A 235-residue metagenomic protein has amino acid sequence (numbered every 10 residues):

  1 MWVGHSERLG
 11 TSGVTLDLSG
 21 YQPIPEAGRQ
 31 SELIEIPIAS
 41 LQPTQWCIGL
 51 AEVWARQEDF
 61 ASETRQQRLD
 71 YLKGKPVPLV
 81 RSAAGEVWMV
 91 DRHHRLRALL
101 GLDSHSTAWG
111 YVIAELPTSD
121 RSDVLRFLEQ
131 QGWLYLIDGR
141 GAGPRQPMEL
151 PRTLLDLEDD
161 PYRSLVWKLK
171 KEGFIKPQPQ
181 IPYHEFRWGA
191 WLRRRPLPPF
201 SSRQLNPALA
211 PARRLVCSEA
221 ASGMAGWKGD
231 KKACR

Functional and structural regions predicted by a protein language model:
W2, R8-D70, G74-E86, L100-R235: Surface-exposed, charge/polar-rich loops and edge strands
W88-D91: Short hydrophobic beta-strand that contains or immediately precedes a catalytic carboxylate
H93-R95: Active-site-adjacent structural elements in enzyme catalytic domains
